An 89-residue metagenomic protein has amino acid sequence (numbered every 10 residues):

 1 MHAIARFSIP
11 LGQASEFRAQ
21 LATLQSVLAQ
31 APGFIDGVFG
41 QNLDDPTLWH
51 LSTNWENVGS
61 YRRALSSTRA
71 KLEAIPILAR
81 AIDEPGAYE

Functional and structural regions predicted by a protein language model:
H2-S8, V38-L65: Short, well-ordered beta-strand segments in beta-rich or mixed alpha/beta enzyme and ligand-binding folds
S8-A19: Short, surface-exposed ligand-recognition loops at beta-strand->loop->(often short) alpha-helix junctions that present
T23-D36, N54-Y88: An amphipathic, aromatic/His-enriched active-site/gating alpha helix that lines ligand/cofactor pockets
